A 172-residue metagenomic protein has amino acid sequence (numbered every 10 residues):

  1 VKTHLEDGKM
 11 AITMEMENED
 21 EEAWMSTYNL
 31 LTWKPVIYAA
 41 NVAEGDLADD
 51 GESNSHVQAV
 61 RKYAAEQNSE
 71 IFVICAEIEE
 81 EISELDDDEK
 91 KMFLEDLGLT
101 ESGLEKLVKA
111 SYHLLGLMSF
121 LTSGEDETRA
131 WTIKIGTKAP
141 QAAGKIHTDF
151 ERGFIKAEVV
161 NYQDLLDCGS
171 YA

Functional and structural regions predicted by a protein language model:
V1-A172: C-terminal-of-GTPase-core extension/linker across diverse P-loop GTPases
